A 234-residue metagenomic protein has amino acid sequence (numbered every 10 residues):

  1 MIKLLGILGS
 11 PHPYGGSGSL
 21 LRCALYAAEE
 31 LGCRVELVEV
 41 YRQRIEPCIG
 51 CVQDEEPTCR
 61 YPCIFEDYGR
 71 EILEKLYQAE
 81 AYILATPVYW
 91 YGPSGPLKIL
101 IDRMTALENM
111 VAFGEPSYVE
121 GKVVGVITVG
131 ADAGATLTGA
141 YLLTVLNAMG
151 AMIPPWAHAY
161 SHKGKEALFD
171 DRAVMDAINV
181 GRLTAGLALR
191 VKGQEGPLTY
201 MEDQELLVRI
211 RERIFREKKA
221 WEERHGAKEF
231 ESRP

Functional and structural regions predicted by a protein language model:
M1-L107, F113-G114, V174-P234: N-terminal beta1-alpha1-beta2 submodule of the flavodoxin-like/Rossmannoid cofactor-binding fold
L5-L8, V126-V129, A133, K165-F169 (+1 more regions): Ligand-binding pocket scaffold of soluble enzyme catalytic domains
R34-E39, M152-Y160: Short beta-strand elements in bilobed, periplasmic/extracellular small-molecule ligand-binding domains
R44-P47, A133-A135, G164: A short beta-to-alpha transition loop/helix N-cap that caps and shapes the active-site region
C51, I99, V123-V124, T128 (+3 more regions): Short amphipathic alpha-helical patches
P96, V111-H158: Short, glycine-/small-residue-rich phosphate/pyrophosphate-handling segment
A135, D170-A173, A177: Short amphipathic alpha-helix initiation/capping segments at coil-to-helix junctions
S161-K163, D176: Beta-strand/loop-alpha-helix module characteristic of Rossmann-like adenine-cofactor folds
